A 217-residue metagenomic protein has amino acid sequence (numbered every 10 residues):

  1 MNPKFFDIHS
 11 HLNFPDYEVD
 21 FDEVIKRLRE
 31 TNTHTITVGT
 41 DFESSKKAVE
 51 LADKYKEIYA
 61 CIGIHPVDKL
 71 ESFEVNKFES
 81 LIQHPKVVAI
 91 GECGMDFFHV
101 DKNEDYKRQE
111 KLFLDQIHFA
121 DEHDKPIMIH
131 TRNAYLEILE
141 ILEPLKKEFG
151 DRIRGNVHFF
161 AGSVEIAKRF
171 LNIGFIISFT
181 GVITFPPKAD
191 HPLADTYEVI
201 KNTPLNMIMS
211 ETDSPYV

Functional and structural regions predicted by a protein language model:
M1-V217: Mid-domain alpha/beta scaffold segments of enzyme catalytic cores
